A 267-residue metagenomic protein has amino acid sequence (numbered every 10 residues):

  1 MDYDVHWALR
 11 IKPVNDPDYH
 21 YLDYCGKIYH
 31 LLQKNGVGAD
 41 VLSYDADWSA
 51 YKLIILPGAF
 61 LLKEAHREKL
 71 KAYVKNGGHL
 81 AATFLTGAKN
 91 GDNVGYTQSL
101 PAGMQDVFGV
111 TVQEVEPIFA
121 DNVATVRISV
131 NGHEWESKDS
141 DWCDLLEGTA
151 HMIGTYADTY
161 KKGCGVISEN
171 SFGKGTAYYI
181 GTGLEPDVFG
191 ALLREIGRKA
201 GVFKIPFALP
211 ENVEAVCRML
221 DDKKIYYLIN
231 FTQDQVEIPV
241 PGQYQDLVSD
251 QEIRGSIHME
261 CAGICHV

Functional and structural regions predicted by a protein language model:
M1-V267: Carbohydrate-binding surfaces of carbohydrate-active enzymes
